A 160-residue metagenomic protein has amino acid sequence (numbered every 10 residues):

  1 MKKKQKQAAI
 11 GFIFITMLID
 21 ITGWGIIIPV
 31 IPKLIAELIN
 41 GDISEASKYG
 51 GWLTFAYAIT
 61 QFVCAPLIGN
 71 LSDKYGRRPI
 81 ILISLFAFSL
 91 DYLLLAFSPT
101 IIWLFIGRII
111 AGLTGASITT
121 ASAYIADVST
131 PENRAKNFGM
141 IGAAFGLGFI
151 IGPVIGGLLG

Functional and structural regions predicted by a protein language model:
K6-E37: Pair of pore-lining "gating" transmembrane helices in MFS-fold secondary transporters
L18, D91, I102-A116: Hydrophobic core of transmembrane alpha-helices in multi-pass small-molecule transporters, especially MFS/SLC-type
P32, G148-G160: Small-residue (Gly/Pro/Ala) motifs that create kinks and tight helix-helix packing interfaces
L34-F62: Extracellular/periplasmic helix-loop-helix junction of adjacent transmembrane segments in MFS-like secondary
A36, L71-S72, L158-G160: Interfacial helix-cap and linker-helix signal at transmembrane-aqueous boundaries of multi-pass secondary transporters
A58-P66, A116, F149-I150: Residue-level signature of mid-helix packing/kink "hotspots" within the transmembrane helices of 12-pass Major
F62-P99: Conserved MFS/SLC helix-loop-helix module at the cytosolic interface between two early adjacent transmembrane helices
G107-G146: Cytoplasmic helix-loop-helix junction between adjacent transmembrane helices in 12-TM secondary transporters
